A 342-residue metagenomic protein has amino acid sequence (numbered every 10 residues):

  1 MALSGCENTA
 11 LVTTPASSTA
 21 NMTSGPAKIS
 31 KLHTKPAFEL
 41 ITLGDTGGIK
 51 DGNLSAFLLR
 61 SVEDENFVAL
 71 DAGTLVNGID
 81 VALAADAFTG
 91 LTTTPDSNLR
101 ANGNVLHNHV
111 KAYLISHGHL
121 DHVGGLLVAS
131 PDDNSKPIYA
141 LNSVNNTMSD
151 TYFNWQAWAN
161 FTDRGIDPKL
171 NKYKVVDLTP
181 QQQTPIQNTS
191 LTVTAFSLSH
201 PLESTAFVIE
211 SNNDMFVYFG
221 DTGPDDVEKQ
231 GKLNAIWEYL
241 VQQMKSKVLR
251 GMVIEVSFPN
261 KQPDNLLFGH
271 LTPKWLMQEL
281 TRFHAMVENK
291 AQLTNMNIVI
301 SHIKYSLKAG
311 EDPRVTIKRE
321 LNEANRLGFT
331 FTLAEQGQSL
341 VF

Functional and structural regions predicted by a protein language model:
A2-G5: C-terminal motif of bacterial Sec signal peptides marking the signal peptidase cleavage site
E7-T9: Bacterial signal peptide processing site
G25-I29, S143-S204, N212, R326-L340: Metallo-beta-lactamase
I49-L114, G124-P131, E228-L240: Pre-active-site segment of Zn-dependent metallo-hydrolases
A56, D177-K245: Catalytic core of the metallo-beta-lactamase
A69-G73, H109-D121, Y139-N142, Y218-D221 (+3 more regions): Active-site neighborhood of phospho(di)ester-bond hydrolases with catalytic His/Asp-centered motifs
R100-P168: Active-site HxH/HxHxD metal-binding segment of metal-dependent hydrolases
D226-E335: Cap/insert and terminal regions of metallo-dependent hydrolase folds
